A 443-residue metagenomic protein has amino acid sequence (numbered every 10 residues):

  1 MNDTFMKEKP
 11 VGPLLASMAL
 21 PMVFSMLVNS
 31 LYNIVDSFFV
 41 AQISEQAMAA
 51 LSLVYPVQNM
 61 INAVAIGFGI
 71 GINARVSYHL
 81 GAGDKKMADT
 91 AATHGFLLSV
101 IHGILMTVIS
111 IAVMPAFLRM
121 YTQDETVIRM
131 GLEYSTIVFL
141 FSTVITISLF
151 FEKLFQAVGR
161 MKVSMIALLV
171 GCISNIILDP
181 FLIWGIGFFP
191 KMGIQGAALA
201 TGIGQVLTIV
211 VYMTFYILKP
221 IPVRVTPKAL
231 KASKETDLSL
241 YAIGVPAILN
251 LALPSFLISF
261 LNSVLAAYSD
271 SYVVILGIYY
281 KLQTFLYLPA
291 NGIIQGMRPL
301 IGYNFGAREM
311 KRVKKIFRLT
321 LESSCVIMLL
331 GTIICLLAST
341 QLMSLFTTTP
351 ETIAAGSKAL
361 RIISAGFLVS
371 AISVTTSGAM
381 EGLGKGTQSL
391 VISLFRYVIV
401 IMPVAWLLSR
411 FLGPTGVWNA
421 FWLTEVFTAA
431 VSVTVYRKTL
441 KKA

Functional and structural regions predicted by a protein language model:
M1-A19, V76-T143, F189-V245, I301-G366 (+1 more regions): Short alpha-helical transmembrane segments in multi-pass integral membrane proteins
E8, G12-L31, V35, V57-V64 (+8 more regions): Residue-level signal for short hydrophobic patches within transmembrane helices of multi-pass membrane transporters
S17-D36, I137, G171, G204-T208 (+4 more regions): Transmembrane helical elements of multi-pass membrane transporters/channels
L27, L31-A49, L118-E125, F181-M192 (+4 more regions): Helix-terminus/linker motif at the lipid-water interface of multi-pass membrane proteins
M48-V108, I145-G159, V163-S164, N262 (+2 more regions): Small-residue-rich hydrophobic transmembrane alpha-helices
M60-A63, T107, N175-P180, I209-M213 (+4 more regions): Hydrophobic transmembrane alpha-helices of multi-pass small-molecule transporters
G69, N73, V138-Q156, S164-C172 (+5 more regions): Short runs within selected transmembrane alpha-helices of multi-pass transporters and secretion channels
S110, K153, D179, I183 (+7 more regions): Structural signal for membrane-spanning alpha-helices in multi-pass inner-membrane proteins, emphasizing helix cores
